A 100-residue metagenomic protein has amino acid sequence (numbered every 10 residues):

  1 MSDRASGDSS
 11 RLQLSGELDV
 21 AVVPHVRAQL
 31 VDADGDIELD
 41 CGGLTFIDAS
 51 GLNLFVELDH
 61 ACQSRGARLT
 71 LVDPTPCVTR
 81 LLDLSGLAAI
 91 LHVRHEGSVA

Functional and structural regions predicted by a protein language model:
M1-S50, V56-A100: STAS-like cytosolic regulatory interaction modules
